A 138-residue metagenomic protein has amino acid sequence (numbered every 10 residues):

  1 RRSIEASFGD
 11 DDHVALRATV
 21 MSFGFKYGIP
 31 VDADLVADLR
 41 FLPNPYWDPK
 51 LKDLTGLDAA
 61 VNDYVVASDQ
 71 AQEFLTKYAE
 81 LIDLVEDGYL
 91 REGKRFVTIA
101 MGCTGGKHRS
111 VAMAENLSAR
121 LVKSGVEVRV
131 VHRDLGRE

Functional and structural regions predicted by a protein language model:
R1-A100, V122-S124, D134-E138: C-terminal accessory "lid"/substrate-recognition subdomains
F96-S118: Catalytic cysteine-centered active loop of the rhodanese-like fold, especially the PTP/DSP P-loop
S118-V128: Post-Walker A helix-loop "phosphate-sensing" segment adjacent to the P-loop in P-loop NTPases
V130-H132: A structural preference for short, hydrophobic beta-strand core positions in alpha/beta folds
